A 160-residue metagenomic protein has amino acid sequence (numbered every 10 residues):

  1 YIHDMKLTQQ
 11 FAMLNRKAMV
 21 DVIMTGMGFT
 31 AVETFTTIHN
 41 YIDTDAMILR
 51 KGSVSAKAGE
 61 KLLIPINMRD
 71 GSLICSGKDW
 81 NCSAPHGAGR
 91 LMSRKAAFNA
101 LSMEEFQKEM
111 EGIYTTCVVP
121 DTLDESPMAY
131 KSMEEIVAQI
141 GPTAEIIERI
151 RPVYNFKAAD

Functional and structural regions predicted by a protein language model:
Y1-D160: Domain-length cofactor-binding catalytic modules of enzymes
